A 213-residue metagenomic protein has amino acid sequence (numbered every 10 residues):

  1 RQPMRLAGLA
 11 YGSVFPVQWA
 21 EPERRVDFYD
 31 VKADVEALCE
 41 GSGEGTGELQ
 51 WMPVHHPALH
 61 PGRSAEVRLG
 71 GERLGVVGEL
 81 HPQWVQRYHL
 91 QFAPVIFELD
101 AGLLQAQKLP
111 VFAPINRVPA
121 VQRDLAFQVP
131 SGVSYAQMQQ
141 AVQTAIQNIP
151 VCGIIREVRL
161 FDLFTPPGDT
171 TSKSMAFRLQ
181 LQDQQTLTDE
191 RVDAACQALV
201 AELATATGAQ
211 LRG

Functional and structural regions predicted by a protein language model:
R1-A7, F15-G213: A carboxyl-terminal module marker
